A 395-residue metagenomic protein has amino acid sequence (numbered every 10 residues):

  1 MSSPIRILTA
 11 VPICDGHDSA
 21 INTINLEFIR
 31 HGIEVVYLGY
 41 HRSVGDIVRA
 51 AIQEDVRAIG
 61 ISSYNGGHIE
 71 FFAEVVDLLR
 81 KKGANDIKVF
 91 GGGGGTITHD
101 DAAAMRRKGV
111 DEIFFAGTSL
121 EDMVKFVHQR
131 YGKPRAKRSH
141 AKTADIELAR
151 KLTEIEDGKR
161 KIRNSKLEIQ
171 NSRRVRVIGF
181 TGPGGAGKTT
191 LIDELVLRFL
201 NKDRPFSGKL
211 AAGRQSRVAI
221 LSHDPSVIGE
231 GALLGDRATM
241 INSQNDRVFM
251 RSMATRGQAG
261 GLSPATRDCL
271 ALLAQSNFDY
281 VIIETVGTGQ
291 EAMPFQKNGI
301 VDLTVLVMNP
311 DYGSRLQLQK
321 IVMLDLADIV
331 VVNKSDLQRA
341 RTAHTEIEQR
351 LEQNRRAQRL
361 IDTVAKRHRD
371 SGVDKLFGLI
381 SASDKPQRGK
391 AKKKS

Functional and structural regions predicted by a protein language model:
M1, D157-R174, K202-S216, S383-A391: Intrinsic disorder/low-complexity segments
C14, I21-K125: Cofactor-cradling patches in redox/metallo enzymes
Y40-D46, T96-T98, S226-I228, V286-E291 (+2 more regions): Short acidic loop-to-helix transition motifs that present clustered carboxylates
G66, D279-Y280, T285-Q290, I300-Q317 (+2 more regions): Conserved Switch II/interswitch segment of TRAFAC-class P-loop GTPases
R106-L120, V124, D325-D384: Canonical P-loop GTPase G-domain recognition
E121-V177: Extreme N-terminal, non-catalytic leader segments that precede Walker-type/kinase nucleotide-binding cores
R150-D157, R173-V175, T181, A186 (+5 more regions): Nucleotide-state-sensitive switch-loop elements of NTP-binding domains
L191: Hydrophobic positions on the alpha1 helix immediately C-terminal to the Walker A/P-loop
